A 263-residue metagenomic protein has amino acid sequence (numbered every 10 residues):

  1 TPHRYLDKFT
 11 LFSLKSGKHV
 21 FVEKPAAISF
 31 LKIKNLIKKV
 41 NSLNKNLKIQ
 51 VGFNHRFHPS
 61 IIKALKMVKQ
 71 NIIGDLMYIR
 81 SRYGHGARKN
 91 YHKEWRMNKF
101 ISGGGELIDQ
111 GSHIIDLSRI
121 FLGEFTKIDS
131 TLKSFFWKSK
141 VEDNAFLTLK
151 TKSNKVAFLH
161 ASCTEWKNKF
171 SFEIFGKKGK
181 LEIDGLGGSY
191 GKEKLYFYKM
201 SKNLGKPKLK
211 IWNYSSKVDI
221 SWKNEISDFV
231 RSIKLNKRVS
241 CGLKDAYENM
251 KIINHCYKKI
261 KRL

Functional and structural regions predicted by a protein language model:
T1-K38: Beta-loop-alpha module in the N-terminal Rossmann-like domain of NAD(P)-dependent dehydrogenases, especially those
S16-K18, L43-K48, K155: A short helix->loop->beta-strand "cap" motif at the edges of active sites that frequently abuts
G17, K93-I101, L204-W212: Short glycine/proline- and charge-enriched loop/turn segments that cap or connect secondary-structure elements
V22-E23, I49-V51, I183: Hydrophobic residues in well-ordered beta-strands that form the structural core
E23, F100-I108, I211-S216: A short acidic, glycine-rich active-site loop that binds or catalyzes chemistry on phosphate/adenosine moieties
K34, S42, Q70, K152 (+1 more regions): C-terminal helix-rich "cap/oligomerization" subdomain common to oxidoreductases
L47, H55-K138: Predominantly a Rossmann-like dinucleotide-binding segment in NAD(P)-dependent oxidoreductases
D116-S189, S221-R238, N254: Contiguous beta-strand/loop segments that form the cofactor/metal-binding neighborhood of enzyme cores
